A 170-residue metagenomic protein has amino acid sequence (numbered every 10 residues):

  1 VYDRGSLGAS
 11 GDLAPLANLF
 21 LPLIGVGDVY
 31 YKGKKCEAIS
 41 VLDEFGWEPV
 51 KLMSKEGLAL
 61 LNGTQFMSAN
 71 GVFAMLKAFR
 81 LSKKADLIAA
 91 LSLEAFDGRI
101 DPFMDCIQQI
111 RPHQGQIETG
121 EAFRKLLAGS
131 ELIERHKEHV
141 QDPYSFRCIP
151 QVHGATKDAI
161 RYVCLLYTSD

Functional and structural regions predicted by a protein language model:
V1-H113: Active-site cavity-forming subdomains of large catalytic enzyme subunits
G27, E56, T119-E121, G154 (+1 more regions): Structural beta-strand/beta-sheet cores of well-ordered domains, especially the beta-sheet scaffolds that support
I88, S92, T156-A159, V163: Amphipathic alpha-helices that form helix-helix packing interfaces
E94-D158: Terminal amphipathic helices with adjacent charged low-complexity linkers/tails
Y167-D170: Conserved small/polar residues in nucleotide/adenosyl-binding loops
